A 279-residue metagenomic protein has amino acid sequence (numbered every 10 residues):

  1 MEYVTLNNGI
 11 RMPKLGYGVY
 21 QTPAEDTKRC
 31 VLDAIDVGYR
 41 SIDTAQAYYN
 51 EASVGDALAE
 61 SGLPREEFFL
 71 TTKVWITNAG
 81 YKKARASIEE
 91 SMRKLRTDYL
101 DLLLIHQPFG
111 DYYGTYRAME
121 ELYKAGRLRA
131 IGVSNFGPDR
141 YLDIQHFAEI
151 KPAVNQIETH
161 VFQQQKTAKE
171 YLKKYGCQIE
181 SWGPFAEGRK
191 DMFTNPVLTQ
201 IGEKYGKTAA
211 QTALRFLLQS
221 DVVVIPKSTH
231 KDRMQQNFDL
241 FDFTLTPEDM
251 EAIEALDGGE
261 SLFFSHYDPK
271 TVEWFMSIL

Functional and structural regions predicted by a protein language model:
M1-F68, F185, L279: N-terminal binding-site loop/beta-alpha segment at the start of enzyme catalytic domains that lines or forms
M1-V4, A52-A59, I88-E90, P138-Y141 (+1 more regions): Alpha-helical scaffolding within the catalytic cores of extracellular/periplasmic polymer-degrading hydrolases
N7, G55-R65, E89-R96, E121-Y123 (+2 more regions): Acidic (Asp/Glu)-rich catalytic clusters
T22-A34, G80-L95, Y141, Q163-Q164: Short, acidic/polar
T22-E25, D43-S53, T77-K82, P108-Y113 (+2 more regions): Acidic-and-aromatic substrate-binding clefts and catalytic sites of carbohydrate-active enzymes
Y39, T97-L100, L128, P152: A structural motif
T77-Y116, E120-E121: Glycine/small-residue-rich loop that forms an oxyanion/phosphate-binding "nest" at active or ligand-binding sites
Q107-L279: Beta/alpha (TIM)-barrel catalytic core signal, keyed to glycine-rich beta->alpha loops juxtaposed to Asp/Glu that bind
